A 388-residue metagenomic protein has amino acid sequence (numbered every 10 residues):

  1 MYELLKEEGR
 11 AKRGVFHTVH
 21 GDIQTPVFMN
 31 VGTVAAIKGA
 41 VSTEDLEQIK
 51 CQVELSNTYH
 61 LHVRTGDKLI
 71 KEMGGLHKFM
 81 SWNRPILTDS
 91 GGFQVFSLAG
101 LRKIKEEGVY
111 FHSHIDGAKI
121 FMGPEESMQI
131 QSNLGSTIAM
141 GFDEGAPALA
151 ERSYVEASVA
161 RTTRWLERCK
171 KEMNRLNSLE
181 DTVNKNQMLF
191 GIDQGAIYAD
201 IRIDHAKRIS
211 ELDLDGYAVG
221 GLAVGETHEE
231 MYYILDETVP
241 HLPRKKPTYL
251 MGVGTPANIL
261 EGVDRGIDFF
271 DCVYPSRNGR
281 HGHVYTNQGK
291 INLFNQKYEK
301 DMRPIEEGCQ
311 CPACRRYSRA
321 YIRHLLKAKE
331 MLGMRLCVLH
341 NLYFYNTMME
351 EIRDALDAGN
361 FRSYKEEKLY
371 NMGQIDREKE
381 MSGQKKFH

Functional and structural regions predicted by a protein language model:
M1-T182, Q296-E299: Non-catalytic, usually N-terminal nucleic-acid engagement modules in DNA/RNA processing proteins
M1-V15, I23-G32, G39-A40, D143-L149 (+1 more regions): C-terminal extensions of enzymes
G21, E54, D89, Q131 (+5 more regions): Conserved, mostly hydrophobic/aromatic
E126, I130, L134, A157-R168 (+5 more regions): A non-catalytic, amphipathic alpha-helix used as a structural packing/dimerization or gating element in enzyme scaffolds
P147-R152, E156, G216-L222, M331-M334: Glycine- and acidic
A160-T163, E172, L176, N184 (+1 more regions): Glycine-rich phosphate/ribose-binding loops and adjacent secondary-structure elements that form binding surfaces
E172-T182, K246, I352-Y364: Surface-exposed helix-capping loop/turn segments at secondary-structure junctions
